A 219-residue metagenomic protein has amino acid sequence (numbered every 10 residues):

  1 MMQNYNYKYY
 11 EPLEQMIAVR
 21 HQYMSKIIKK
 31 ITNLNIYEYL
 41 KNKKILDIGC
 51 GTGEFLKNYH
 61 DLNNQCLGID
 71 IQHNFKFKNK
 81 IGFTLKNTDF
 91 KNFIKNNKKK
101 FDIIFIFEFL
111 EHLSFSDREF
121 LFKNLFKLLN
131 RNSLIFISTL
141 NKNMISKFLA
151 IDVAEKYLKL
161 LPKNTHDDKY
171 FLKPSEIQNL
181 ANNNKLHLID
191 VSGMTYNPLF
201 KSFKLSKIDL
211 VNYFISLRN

Functional and structural regions predicted by a protein language model:
M1-N97, I103, F107, E119-F122 (+2 more regions): Conserved N-terminal segment of class I S-adenosyl-L-methionine
Y5-Y7, A154-K163: Short glycine/proline- and charge-enriched loop/turn segments that cap or connect secondary-structure elements
C66, I135-F136: A short hydrophobic/small-residue beta-strand
E108-H112: Short catalytic micro-motifs in class I SAM-dependent methyltransferases
E119-R131: A short glycine-rich, Lys/Arg-flanked "PGG" loop and its adjoining helix->strand segment in the class I
F136-L158: Conserved class I S-adenosyl-L-methionine
K159-E176: Acceptor-substrate binding/catalytic loop of class I
N179-N182, H187-N219: A C-terminal cap/extension of S-adenosyl-L-methionine-dependent methyltransferases that defines the acceptor-substrate
